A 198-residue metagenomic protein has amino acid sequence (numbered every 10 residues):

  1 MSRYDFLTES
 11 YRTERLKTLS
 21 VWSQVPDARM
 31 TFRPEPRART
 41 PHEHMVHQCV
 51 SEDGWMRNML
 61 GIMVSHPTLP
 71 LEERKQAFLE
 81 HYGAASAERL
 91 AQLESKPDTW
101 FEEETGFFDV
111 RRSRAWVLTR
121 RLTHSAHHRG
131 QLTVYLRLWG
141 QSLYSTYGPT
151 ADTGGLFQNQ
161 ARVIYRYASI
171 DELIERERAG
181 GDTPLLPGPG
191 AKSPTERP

Functional and structural regions predicted by a protein language model:
M1-R3, S65: Short, contiguous pre-domain boundary segments
R3-T8, K75-L79, T119-L122: Active-site rim elements
T8-L19, D27-P70, F107-P198: Short, contiguous alpha-helical
N58-T99: Helix-adjacent hinge/juxtasegments
D98-E103, S142-Y144: A short coil-to-beta-strand element that immediately follows conserved catalytic motifs
